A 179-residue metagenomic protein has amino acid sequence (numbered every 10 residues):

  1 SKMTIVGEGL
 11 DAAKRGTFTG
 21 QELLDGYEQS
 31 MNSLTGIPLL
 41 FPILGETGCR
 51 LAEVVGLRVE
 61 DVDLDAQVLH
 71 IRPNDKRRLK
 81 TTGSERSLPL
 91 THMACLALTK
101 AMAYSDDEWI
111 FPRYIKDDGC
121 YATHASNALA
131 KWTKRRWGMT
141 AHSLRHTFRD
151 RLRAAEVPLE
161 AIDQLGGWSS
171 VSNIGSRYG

Functional and structural regions predicted by a protein language model:
S1, N32-S33, D118-H124, W137-S143: N-terminal core-binding DNA-recognition domain of tyrosine site-specific recombinases/integrases
S1, P38-L39, L69, A97-T99 (+1 more regions): Tryptophan-centric aromatic hotspots in well-structured domains and transmembrane helices
S1-L57, R145: Basic, Lys/Arg- and aromatic-enriched nucleic-acid-binding interface segment
G20, N74-D75, P89-W137, E160: Active-site/catalytic core of tyrosine-dependent DNA strand-transfer enzymes
P42, E46-E53, K131, S143-S170 (+1 more regions): C-terminal catalytic core of tyrosine-transesterase DNA break-rejoin enzymes
G56, L64, G179: Phosphate-coordinating loops and pocket residues in cytosolic domains that bind phosphorylated ligands
V68, E85-S87: Well-ordered beta-strand positions in beta-sheet-rich domains
D75, K116-D117, G166-G179: Catalytic-site neighborhood detector that most strongly recognizes the C-terminal catalytic loop/helix of tyrosine
